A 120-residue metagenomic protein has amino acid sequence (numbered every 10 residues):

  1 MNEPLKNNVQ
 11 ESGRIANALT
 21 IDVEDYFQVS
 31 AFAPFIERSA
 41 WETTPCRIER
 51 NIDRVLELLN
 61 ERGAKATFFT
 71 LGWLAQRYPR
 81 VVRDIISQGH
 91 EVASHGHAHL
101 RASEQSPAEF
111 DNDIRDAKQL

Functional and structural regions predicted by a protein language model:
N2-L120: Catalytic alpha-helical scaffold of carbohydrate-active enzymes acting on polysaccharides/glycoconjugates
